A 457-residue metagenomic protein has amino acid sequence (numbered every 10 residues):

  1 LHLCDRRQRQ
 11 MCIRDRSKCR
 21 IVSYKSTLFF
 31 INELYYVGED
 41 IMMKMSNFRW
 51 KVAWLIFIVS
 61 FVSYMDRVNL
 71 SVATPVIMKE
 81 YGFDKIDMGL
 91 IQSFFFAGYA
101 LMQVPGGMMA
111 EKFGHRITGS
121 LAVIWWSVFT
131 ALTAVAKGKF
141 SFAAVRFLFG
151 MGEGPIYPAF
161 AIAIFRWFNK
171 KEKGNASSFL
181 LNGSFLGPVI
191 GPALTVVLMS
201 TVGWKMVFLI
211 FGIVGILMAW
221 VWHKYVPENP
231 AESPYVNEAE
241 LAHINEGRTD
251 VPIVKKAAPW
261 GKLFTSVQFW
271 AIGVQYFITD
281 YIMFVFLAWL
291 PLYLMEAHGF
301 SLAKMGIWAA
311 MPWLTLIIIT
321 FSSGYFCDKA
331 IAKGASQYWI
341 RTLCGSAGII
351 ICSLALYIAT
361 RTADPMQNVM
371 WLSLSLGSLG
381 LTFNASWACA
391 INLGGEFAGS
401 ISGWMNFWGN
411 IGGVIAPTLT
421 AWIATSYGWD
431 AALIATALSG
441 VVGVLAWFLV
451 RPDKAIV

Functional and structural regions predicted by a protein language model:
L1-D15: Single conserved hydrophobic/aromatic residue that forms the stacking wall/gate of nucleotide- or nucleobase-binding
K51-K85, F286-P291: Extracytoplasmic
L70-S71, S266-F321, F383, W387: Extracytoplasmic gate region of multi-pass secondary transporters
G82, G114, V135-S141, N169 (+2 more regions): Helix-breaking motifs and short loop linkers at transmembrane-helix boundaries and internal kinks in secondary membrane
M102-K137: Conserved MFS/SLC helix-loop-helix module at the cytosolic interface between two early adjacent transmembrane helices
I117-A131, W339-L356: Structural signature of the two symmetry-related core transmembrane helices
V145-S184: Cytoplasmic helix-loop-helix junction between adjacent transmembrane helices in 12-TM secondary transporters
S184-V226, P230-S233: Helix-loop-helix hairpin linking two adjacent transmembrane segments in secondary transporters
